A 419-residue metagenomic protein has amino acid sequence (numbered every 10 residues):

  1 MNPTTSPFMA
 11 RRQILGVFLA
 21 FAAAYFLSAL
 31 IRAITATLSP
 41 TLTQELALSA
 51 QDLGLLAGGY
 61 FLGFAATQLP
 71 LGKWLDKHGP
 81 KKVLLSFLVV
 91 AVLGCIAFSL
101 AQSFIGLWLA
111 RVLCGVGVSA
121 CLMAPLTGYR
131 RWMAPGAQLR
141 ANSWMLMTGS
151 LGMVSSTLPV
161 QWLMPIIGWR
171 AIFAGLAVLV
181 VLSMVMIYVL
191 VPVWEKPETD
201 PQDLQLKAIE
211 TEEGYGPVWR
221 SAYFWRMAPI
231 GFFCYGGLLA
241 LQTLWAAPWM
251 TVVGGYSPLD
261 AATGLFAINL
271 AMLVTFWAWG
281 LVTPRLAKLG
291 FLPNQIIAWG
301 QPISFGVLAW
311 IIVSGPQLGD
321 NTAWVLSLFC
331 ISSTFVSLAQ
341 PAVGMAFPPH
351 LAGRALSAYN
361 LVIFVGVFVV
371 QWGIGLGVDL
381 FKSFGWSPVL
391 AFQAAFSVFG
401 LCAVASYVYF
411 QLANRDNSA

Functional and structural regions predicted by a protein language model:
P3-A10, W194-A228: Juxtamembrane intracellular "pre-TM" segments in multi-pass secondary transporters
G16-A50, L241-A247, V370-I374: Extracytoplasmic
T35-A36, A222-W279, V367-G375: Extracytoplasmic gate region of multi-pass secondary transporters
A47, G79, L100-G106, G117 (+3 more regions): Helix-breaking motifs and short loop linkers at transmembrane-helix boundaries and internal kinks in secondary membrane
A66-I105: Conserved MFS/SLC helix-loop-helix module at the cytosolic interface between two early adjacent transmembrane helices
T67-G79, T275-F291: Helix-to-loop junctions at the C-terminal end of transmembrane segments in multipass secondary transporters
A110-G149: Cytoplasmic helix-loop-helix junction between adjacent transmembrane helices in 12-TM secondary transporters
W144-E195: Helix-loop-helix hairpin linking two adjacent transmembrane segments in secondary transporters
